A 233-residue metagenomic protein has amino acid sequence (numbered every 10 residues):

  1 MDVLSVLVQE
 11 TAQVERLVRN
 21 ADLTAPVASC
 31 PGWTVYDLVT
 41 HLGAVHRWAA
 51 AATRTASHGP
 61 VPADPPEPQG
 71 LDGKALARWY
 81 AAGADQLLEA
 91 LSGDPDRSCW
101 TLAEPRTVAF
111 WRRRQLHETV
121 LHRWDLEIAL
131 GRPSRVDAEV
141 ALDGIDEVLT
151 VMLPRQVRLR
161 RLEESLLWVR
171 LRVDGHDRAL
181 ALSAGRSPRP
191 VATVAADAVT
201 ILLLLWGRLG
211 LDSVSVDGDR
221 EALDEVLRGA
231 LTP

Functional and structural regions predicted by a protein language model:
M1-T24: Non-cleavable N-terminal signal-anchor transmembrane helices
V3-L7, G73-Y80, R112-Q115, T119 (+1 more regions): Hydrophobic packing residues in well-ordered alpha-helices of helical domains and bundles
Q9, Q13, A44, W79-A82 (+1 more regions): A non-catalytic, amphipathic alpha-helix used as a structural packing/dimerization or gating element in enzyme scaffolds
A12, D22-P62, A103-L159, I201: Short, contiguous alpha-helical
S57-W111: Hydrophobic/aromatic-rich structural module bridging two neighboring secondary-structure elements via a short loop
A63-A75, E139-R155, R220-P233: Short, mixed-charge aromatic SLiMs
S134-P190: Hydrophobic protein-protein interaction segments
R189-P233: C-terminal interaction segments
